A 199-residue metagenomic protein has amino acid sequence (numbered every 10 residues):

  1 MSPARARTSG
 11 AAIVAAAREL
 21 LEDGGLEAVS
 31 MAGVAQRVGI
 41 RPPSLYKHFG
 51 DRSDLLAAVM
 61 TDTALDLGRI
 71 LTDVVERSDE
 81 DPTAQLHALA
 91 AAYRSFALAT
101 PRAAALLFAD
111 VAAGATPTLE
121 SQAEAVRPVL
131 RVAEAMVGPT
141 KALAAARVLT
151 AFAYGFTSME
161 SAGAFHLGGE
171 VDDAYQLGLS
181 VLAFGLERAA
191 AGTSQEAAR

Functional and structural regions predicted by a protein language model:
M1-G24, M31-G33, R37, D54-A57: Basic, helix-initiating cap at the start of DNA-binding domains
M1-T8, D79, A190-R199: N-terminal intrinsically disordered/low-complexity leader segments
L21, S30-M31, R52-A64, A104 (+1 more regions): Amphipathic alpha-helical segments enriched in hydrophobic/aromatic and basic residues that form the DNA-contacting
G39-F49: Short hydrophobic/aromatic patch on the recognition helix
A58, T72-A103, Q122-A125, A146-L149: Hydrophobic alpha-helical connector segments
F96-T116, E124, P128, S158-H166: Amphipathic alpha-helical segments used for helix-helix packing
A112-V148, G169-F184: Amphipathic alpha-helical packing segments from all-alpha helical-bundle domains
A151-G168, A183-G192: Amphipathic C-terminal alpha-helical segment
